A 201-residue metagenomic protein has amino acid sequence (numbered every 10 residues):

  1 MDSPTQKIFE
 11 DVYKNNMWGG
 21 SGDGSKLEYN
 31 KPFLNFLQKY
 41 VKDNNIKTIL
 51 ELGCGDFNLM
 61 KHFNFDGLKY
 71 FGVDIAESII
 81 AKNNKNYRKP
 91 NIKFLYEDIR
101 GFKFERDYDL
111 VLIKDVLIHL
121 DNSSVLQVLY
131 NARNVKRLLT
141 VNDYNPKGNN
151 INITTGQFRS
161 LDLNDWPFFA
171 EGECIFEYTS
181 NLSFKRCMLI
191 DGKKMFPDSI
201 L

Functional and structural regions predicted by a protein language model:
M1-R106, L120-L201: Class I (Rossmann-like) S-adenosyl-L-methionine-dependent methyltransferase catalytic domain, capturing the SAM-binding
D109: Conserved active-site beta-strand-loop modules that form the wall/rim of enzyme catalytic pockets and either contain
L112: A conserved beta-strand element that flanks and buttresses the S-adenosyl-L-methionine
V116: Hydrophobic adenine-recognition pocket in adenosine-nucleotide-binding enzymes
